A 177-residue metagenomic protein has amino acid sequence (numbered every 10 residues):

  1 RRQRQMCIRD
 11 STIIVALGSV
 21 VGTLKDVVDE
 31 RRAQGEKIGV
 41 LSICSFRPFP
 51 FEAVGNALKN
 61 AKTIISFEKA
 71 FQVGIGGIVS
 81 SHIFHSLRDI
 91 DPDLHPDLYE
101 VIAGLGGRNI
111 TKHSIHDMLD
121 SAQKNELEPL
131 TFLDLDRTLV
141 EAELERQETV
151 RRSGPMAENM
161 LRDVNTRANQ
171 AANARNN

Functional and structural regions predicted by a protein language model:
Q3-I8: Short, small-residue-biased leader/transition segments that mark boundaries at the very start of proteins
R9-E36, F49-V54: Redox- and metal-dependent alpha/beta enzyme cores, enriched for Fe-S-associated oxidoreductases and cofactor-handling
S11, N60-K62, H95: A general structural motif
L17, I43-C44, I102-G104: Active-site nucleophile and cofactor-binding loops and adjacent substrate-binding regions of central metabolic enzymes
D26-G35, G55-K59, S81-F84, R88 (+1 more regions): Short, solvent-exposed amphipathic alpha-helical segments in soluble enzyme and RNA/protein-processing domains
Q34-T63, A70: Core nucleotide-handling region used for phosphoryl-transfer chemistry
K69-N177: Peripheral docking tails and interdomain loops at the edges of cofactor- or intermediate-handling domains
